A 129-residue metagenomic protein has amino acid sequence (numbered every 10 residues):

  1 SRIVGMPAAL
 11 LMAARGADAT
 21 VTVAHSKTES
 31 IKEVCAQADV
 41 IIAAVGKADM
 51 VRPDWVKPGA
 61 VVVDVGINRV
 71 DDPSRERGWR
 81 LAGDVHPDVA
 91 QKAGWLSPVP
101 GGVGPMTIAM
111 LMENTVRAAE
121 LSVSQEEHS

Functional and structural regions predicted by a protein language model:
S1-K57, V61, R77-W79, H86-P87: Glycine-rich phosphate/diphosphate-binding loop of Rossmann-like nucleotide-binding domains
V63-E127: Rossmann-fold NAD(P)-binding glycine/threonine-rich loop
